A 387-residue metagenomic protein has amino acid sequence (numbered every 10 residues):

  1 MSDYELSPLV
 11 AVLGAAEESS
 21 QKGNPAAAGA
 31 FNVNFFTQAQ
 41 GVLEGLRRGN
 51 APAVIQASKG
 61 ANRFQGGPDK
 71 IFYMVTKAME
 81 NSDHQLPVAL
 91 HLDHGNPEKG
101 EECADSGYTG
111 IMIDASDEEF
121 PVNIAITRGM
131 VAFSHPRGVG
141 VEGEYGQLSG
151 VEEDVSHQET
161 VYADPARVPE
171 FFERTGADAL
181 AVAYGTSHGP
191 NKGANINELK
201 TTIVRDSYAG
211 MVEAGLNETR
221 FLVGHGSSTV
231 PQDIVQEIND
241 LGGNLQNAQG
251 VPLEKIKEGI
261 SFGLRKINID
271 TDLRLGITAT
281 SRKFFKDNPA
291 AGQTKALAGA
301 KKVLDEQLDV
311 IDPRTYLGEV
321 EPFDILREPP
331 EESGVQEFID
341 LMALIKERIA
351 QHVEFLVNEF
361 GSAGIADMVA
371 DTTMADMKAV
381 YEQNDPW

Functional and structural regions predicted by a protein language model:
M1-G14, G45-R48, D178, A296 (+1 more regions): Short, compositionally biased "basic patch" segments
M1-L9, S20, N24-G29, N34-G41 (+8 more regions): N-terminal hydrophobic targeting/anchoring segments and the immediately downstream early-domain regions of hydrolases
S2-Y4, P25, P52, S58 (+9 more regions): Metallocofactor- and cofactor-centric catalytic cores in central/energy metabolism, strongly enriched
S7-G23, F36-A61, P68-Q85, G95-F221 (+5 more regions): Alpha/beta enzyme core
A28-N32, L90-H91, M112, L222-G224 (+2 more regions): Short catalytic-loop micro-motif centered on adjacent basic/acidic residues
L86, L90, A279: Glycine-rich nucleotide/cofactor/substrate-binding loop typically near the N-terminus or early in the first domain
G226-T229, Q249, N268-L273: Short acidic/histidine-rich active-site segments
E254-W387: C-terminal alpha-helical cap/extension of soluble enzyme domains
